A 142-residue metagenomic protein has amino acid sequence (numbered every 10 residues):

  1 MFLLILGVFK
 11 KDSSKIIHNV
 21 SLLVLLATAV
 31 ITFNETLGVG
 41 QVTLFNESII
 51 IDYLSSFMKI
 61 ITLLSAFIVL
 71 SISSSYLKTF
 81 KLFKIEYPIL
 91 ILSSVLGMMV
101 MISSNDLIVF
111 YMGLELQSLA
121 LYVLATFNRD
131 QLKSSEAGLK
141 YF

Functional and structural regions predicted by a protein language model:
M1-F142: Alpha-helical transmembrane segments of multi-pass membrane proteins predominantly involved in bioenergetics
